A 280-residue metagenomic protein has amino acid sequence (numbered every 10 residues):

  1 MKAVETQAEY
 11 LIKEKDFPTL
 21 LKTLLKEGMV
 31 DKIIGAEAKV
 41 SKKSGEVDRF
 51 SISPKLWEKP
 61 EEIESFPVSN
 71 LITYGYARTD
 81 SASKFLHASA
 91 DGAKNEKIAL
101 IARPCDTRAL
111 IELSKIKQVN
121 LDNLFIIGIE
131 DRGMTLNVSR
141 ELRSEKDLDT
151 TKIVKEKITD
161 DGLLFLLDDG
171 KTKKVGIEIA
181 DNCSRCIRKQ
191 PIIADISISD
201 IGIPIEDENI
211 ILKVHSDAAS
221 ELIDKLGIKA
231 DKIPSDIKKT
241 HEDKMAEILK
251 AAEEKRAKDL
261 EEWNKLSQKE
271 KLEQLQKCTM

Functional and structural regions predicted by a protein language model:
M1-E261, Q268-K271: Iron-sulfur-associated redox domains of electron-transfer enzymes in respiratory and anaerobic energy metabolism
E270-M280: An accessory alpha-helical subdomain
